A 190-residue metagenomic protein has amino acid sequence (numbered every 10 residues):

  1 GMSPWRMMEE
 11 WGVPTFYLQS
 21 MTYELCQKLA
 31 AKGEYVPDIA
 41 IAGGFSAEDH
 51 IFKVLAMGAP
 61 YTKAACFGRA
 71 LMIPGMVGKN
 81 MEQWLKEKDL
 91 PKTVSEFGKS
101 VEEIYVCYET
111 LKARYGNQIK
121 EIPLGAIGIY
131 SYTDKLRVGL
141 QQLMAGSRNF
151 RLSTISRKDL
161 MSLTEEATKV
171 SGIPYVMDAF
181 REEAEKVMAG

Functional and structural regions predicted by a protein language model:
G1-Y105: Glycine-rich phosphate/ribose-binding loops and adjacent secondary-structure elements that form binding surfaces
I73, S100-G190: C-terminal extensions of enzymes
